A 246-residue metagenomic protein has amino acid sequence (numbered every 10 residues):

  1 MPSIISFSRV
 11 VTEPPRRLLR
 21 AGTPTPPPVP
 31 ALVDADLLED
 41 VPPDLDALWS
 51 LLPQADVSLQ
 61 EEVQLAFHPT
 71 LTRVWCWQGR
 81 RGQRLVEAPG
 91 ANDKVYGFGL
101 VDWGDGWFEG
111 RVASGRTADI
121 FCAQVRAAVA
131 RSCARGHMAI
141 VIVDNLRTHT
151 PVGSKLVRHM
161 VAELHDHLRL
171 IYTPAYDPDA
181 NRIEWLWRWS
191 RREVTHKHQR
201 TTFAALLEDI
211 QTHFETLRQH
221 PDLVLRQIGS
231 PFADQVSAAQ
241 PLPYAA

Functional and structural regions predicted by a protein language model:
M1-A246: Short functional hotspots at interaction and active-site rims
